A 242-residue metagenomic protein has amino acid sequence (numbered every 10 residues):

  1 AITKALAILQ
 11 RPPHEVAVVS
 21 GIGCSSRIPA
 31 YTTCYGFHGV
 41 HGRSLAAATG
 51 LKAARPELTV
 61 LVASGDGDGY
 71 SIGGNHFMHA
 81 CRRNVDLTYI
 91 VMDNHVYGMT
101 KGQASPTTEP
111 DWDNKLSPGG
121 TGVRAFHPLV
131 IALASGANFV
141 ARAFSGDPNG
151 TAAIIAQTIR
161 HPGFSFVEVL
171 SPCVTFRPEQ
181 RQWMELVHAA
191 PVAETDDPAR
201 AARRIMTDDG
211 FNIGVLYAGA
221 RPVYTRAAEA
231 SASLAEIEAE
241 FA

Functional and structural regions predicted by a protein language model:
A1-V40: Active-site diphosphate/adenylate-binding microenvironment
P12-V16, A54-V60, R82-T88, M92 (+3 more regions): Short coil/turn connectors at secondary-structure junctions
V19-G21, A63-S64, T88-D93, E168-L170 (+1 more regions): Short beta-strand segments
I22-C24, N94-V96, D147, L170-F176 (+1 more regions): Glycine-rich beta-alpha junction loops
C24-G98: Thiamine diphosphate
E57, S105-T158: Conserved thiamine diphosphate
V62-S64, F139-F144, F166: Short catalytic-loop micro-motif centered on adjacent basic/acidic residues
P172-A242: Flexible, low-complexity linker and terminal segments
